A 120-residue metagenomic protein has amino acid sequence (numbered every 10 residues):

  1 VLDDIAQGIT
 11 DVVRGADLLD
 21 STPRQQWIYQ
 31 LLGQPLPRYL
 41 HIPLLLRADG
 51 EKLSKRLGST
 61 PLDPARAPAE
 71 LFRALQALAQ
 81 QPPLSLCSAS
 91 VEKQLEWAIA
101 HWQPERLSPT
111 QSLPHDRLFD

Functional and structural regions predicted by a protein language model:
V1-H115: Alpha-helical recognition segments enriched in aromatics with Gly/Pro capping that present substrate-recognition
D120: Substrate/cofactor-recognition hotspot
